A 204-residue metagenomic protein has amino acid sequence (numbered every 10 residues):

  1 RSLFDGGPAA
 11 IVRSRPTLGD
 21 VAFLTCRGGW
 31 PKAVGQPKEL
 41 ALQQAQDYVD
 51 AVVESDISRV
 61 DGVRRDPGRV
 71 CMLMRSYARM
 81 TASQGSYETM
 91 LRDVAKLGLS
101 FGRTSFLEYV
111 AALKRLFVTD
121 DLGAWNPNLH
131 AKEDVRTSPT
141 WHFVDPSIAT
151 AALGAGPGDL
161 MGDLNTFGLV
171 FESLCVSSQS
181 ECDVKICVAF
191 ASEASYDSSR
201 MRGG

Functional and structural regions predicted by a protein language model:
R1-S2, L153: A generic structural signal for secondary-structure junctions that act as hinges or helix/strand caps at the edges
L3-A51: Amphipathic alpha-helical "lid/sensor" segments that cap RecA-like P-loop NTPase cores
V34-M201: Accessory nucleic acid-recognition modules appended to NTPase machines
